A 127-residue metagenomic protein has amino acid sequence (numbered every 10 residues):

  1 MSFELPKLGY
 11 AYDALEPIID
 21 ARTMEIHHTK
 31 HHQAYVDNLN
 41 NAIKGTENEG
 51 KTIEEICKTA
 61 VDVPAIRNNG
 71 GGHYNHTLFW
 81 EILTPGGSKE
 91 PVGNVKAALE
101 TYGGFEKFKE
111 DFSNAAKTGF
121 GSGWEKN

Functional and structural regions predicted by a protein language model:
M1-K126: Feature for soluble, non-membrane regions of globular proteins
